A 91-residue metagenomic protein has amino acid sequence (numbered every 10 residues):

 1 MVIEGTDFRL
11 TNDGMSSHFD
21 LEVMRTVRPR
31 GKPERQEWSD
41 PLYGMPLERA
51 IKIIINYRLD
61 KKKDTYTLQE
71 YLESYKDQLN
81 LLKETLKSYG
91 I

Functional and structural regions predicted by a protein language model:
M1-R30, N80-S88: Short N-terminal "domain-start" leader segments that mark the transition from disordered tails or signal peptides into
K32-I91: Mixed-charge, Lys/Arg-enriched low-complexity segments
